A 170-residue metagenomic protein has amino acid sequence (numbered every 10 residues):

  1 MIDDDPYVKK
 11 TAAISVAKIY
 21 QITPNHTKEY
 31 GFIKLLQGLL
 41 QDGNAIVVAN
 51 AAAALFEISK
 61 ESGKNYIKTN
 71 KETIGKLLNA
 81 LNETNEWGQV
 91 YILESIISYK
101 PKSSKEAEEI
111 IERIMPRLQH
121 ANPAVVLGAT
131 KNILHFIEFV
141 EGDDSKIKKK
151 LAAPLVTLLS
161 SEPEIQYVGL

Functional and structural regions predicted by a protein language model:
M1-L170: Extended alpha-solenoid helical-repeat scaffolds
